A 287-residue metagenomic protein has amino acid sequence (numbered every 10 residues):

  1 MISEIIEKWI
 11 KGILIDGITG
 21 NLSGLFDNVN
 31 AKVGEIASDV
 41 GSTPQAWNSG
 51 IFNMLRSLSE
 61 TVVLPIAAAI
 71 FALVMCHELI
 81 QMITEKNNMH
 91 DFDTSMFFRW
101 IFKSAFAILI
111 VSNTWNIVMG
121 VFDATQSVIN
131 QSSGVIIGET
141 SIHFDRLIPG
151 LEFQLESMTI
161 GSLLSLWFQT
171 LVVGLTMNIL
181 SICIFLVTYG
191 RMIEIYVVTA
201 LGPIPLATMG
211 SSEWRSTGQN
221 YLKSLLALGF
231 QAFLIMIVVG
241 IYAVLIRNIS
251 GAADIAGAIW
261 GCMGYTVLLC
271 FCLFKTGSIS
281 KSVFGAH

Functional and structural regions predicted by a protein language model:
M1-I70, I83-S95, A105-T176, R215-N220 (+2 more regions): Gly/Ser-rich, low-complexity
V63, A67-H77, I101-A105, L109 (+8 more regions): Residue-level signal for the membrane-embedded core of alpha-helical transmembrane segments, especially mid-helix
L73, V118, F122-T125, C183-L186 (+3 more regions): Membrane-embedded alpha-helices of multi-pass transport/permease systems
N130, P203-L206, L228-G229: Alpha-helical transmembrane segments and their membrane-interface exit regions
L164-R215, F233, I237-A243: Hydrophobic alpha-helical transmembrane segments of integral membrane proteins
